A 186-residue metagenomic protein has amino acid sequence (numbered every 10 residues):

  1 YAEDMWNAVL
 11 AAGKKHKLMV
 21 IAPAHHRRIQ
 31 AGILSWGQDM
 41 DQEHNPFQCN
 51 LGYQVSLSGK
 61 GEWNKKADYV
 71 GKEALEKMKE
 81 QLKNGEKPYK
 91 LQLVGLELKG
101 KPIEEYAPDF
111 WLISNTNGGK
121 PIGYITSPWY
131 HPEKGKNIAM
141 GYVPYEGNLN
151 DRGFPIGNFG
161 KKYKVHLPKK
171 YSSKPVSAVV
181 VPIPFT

Functional and structural regions predicted by a protein language model:
Y1-T186: Conserved, structured C-terminal
